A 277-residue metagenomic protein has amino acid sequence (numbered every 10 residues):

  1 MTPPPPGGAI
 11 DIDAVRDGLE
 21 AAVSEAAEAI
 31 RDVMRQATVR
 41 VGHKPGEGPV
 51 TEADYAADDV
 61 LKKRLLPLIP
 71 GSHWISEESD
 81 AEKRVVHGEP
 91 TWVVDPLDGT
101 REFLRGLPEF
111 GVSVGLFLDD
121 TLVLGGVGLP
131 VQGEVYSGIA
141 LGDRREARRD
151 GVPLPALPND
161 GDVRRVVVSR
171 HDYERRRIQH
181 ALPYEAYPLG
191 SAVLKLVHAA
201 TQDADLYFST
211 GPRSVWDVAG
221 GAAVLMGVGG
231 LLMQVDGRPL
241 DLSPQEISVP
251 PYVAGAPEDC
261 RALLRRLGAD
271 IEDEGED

Functional and structural regions predicted by a protein language model:
M1-L97, D273-D277: N-terminal subdomain of lithium-sensitive/metallo-dependent phosphomonoesterases centered on the IMPase/IPPase/PAP
I30, G99-T100, A199, L225: Buried hydrophobic positions in well-ordered alpha/beta secondary-structure cores of metabolic enzymes
Y55, D59, E78, P96-G99 (+5 more regions): Generic detector of well-ordered alpha-helical packing
P70, G88-E89, D120-L122, G161-V163 (+1 more regions): Short coil/turn connectors at secondary-structure junctions
V86-R148: DPxDG-like acidic metal-binding loop motif
D143-R149, L154, E258-L263: Short helix-loop capping/hinge motifs at secondary-structure junctions, enriched in acidic/polar residues
L157-D277: An extended, acidic
